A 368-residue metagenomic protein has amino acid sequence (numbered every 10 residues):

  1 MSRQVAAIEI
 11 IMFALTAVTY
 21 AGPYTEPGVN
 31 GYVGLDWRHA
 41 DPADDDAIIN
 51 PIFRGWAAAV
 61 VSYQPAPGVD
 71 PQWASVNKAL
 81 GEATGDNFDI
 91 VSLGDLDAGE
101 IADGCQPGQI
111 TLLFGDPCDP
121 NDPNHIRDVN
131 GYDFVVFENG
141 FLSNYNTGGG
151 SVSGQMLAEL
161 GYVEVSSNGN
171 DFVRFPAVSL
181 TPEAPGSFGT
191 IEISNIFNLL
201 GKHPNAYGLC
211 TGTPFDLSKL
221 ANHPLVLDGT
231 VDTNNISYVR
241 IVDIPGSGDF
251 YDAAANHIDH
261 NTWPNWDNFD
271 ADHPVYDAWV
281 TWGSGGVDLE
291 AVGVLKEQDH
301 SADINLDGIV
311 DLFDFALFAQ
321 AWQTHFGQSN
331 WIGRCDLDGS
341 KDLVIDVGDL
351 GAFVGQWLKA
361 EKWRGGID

Functional and structural regions predicted by a protein language model:
M1-V5: Positively charged n-region of N-terminal signal peptides that target proteins for export
I8-T16: Bacterial N-terminal signal peptides
I11, E297-D368: Cellulosome-associated attachment modules in secreted, modular CAZymes
A17-A21: Sec/Tat signal peptide C-region and signal peptidase I cleavage site
G22-G161, R174-Q298: A domain-level signal for the mature, folded cores of soluble proteins
Y162-D171: Short beta-strand segments and strand-loop junctions that repeat across beta-rich extracellular domains
